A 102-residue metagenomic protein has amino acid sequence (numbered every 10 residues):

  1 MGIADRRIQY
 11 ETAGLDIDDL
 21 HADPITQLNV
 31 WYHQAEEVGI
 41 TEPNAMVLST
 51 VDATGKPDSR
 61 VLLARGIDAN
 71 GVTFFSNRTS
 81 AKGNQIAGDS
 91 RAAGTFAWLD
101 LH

Functional and structural regions predicted by a protein language model:
M1-H102: Binding-site signature for planar aromatic cofactors or substrates
